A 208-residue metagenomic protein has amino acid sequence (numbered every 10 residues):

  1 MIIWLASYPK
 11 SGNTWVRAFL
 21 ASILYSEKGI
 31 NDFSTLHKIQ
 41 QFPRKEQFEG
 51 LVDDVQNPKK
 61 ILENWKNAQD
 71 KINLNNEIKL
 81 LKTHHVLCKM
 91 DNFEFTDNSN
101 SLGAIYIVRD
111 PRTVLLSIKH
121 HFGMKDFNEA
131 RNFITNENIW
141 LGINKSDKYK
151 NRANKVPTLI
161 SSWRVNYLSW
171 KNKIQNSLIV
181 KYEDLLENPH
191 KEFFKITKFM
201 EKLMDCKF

Functional and structural regions predicted by a protein language model:
M1-I179: PAPS-dependent sulfotransferase catalytic domain
A6, K173-F199: Phosphate-binding beta-loop-alpha motif at adenosine-nucleotide cofactor sites
L24-G29, E192-K207: Non-catalytic, well-ordered alpha-helical segments in soluble enzyme domains
T35, K207-F208: Short, glycine/acidic-rich hinge or "gate" loops at secondary-structure transitions that mediate conformational
